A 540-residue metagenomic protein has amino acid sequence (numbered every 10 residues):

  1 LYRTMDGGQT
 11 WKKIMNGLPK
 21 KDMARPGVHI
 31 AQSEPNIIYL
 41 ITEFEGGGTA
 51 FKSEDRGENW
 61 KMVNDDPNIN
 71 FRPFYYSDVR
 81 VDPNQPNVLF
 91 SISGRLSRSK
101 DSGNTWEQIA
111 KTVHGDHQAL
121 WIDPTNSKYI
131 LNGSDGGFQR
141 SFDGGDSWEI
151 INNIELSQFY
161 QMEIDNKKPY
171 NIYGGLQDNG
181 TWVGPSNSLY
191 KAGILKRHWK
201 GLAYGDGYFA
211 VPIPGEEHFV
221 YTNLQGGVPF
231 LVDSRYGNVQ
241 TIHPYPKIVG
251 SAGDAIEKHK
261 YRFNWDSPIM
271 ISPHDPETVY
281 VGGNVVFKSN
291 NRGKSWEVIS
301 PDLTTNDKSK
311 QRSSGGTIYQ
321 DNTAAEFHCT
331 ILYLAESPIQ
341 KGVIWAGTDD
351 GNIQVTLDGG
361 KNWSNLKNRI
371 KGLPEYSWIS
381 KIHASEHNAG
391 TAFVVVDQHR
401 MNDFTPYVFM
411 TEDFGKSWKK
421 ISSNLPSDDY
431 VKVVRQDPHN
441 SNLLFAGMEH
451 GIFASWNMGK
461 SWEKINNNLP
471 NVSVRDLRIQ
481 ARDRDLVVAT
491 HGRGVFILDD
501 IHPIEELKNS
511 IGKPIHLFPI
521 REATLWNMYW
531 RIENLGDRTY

Functional and structural regions predicted by a protein language model:
L1-R538: Beta-propeller blade termini and top-face loops
